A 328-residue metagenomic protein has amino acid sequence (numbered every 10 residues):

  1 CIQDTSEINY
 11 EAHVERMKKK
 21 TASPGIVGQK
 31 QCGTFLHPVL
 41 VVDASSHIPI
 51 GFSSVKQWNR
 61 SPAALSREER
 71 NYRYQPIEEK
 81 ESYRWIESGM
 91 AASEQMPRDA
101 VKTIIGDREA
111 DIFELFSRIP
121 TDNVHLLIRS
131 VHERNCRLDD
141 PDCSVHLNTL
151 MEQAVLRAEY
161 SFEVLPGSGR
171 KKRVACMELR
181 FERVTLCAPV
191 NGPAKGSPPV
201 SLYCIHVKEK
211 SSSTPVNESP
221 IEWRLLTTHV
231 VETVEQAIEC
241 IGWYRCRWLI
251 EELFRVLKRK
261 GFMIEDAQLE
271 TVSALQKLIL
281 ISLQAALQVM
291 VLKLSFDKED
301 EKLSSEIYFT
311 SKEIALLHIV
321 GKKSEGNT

Functional and structural regions predicted by a protein language model:
C1-K18, I26, C32-F35, V41-T328: Single, function-defining residue in the core of a domain
